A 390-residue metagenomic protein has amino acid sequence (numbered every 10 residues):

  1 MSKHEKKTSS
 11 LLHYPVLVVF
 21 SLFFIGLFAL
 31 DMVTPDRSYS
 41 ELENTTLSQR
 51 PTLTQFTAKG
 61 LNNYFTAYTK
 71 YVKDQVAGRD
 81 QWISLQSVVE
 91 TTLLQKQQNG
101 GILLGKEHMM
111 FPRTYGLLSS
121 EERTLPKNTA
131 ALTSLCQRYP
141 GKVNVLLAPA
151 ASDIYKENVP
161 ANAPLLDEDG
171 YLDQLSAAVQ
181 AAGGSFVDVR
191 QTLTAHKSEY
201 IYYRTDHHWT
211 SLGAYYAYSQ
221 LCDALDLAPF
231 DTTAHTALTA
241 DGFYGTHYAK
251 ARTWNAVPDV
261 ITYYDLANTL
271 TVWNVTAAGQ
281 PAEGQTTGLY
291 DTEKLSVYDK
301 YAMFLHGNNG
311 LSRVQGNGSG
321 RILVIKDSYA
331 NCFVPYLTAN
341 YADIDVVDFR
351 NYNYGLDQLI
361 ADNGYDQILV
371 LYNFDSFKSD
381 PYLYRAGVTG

Functional and structural regions predicted by a protein language model:
M1-G390: Extracellular glycan-modifying ectodomains
